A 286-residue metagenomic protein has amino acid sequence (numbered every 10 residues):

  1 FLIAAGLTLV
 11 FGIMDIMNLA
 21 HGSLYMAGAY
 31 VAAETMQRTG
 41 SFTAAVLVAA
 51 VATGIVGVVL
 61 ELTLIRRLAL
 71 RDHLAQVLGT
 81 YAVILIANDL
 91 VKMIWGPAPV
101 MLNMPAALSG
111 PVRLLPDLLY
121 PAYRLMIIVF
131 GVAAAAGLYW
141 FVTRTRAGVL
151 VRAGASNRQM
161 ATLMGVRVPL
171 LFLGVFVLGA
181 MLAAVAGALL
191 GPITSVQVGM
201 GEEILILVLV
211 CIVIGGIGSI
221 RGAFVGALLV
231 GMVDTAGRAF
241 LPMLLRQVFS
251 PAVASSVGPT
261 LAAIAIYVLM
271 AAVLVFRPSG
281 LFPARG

Functional and structural regions predicted by a protein language model:
F1-T35, E61-A75, Q159, I212-R221 (+1 more regions): Single transmembrane alpha-helix segments in multi-pass membrane proteins
A4-I13, A32, V56-L62, V83 (+8 more regions): Alpha-helical transmembrane segments of polytopic integral membrane proteins, especially the permease/helical cores
I13-V59, T63, F240, L244-A254: Membrane-embedded helix boundary and interhelical linker motif in transport proteins
A29-A33, A50-V56, V83-V91, F130-Y139 (+3 more regions): Hydrophobic core segments of alpha-helical transmembrane domains in multi-pass membrane transport and ion-translocation
G40-I84, L90, V225-V230, D234 (+1 more regions): Alpha-helical transmembrane segments within multi-pass membrane transporters and channels
G40-V51, L173-A183, G187-A188, I193-Y267: Transmembrane alpha-helical segments in multi-pass inner-membrane proteins
R67-L68, H73-R144, L171, A236-A265 (+2 more regions): Transmembrane helix-bundle core of multi-pass membrane transporters and related energy-transducing complexes
D117-G199, I220-G226: Helix-loop-helix "hairpin" substructures at the membrane interface of multi-pass membrane proteins
